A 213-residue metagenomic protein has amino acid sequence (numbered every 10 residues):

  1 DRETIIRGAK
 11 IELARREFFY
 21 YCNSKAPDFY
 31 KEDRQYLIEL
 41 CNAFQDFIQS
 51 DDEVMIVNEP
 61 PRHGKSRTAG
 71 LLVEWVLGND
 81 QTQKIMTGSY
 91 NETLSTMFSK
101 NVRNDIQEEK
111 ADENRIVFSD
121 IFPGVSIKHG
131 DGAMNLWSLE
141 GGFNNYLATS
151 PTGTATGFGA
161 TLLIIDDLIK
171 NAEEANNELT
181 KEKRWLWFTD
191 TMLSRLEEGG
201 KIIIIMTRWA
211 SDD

Functional and structural regions predicted by a protein language model:
D1-E53: N-terminal accessory segments
C41-Q45, R67-G78, D166: Contiguous, well-ordered alpha-helical segments that form the cores/surfaces of helical PPI scaffolds
D51-L72: Walker A/P-loop
L72-S89, K100: Glycine-rich phosphate-binding loop of nucleotide-binding enzymes
G88-A155: Conserved nucleotide-state-sensing and coupling region of NTP-binding domains
E92-T93, I169-K170, R208-D212: Conserved nucleotide-binding/hydrolysis micro-motifs of P-loop NTPases
D131-D190: Conserved RecA-like ASCE ATPase "motif II neighborhood" in helicase/translocase motors
N176-D213: ASCE P-loop NTPase helicase motor core
